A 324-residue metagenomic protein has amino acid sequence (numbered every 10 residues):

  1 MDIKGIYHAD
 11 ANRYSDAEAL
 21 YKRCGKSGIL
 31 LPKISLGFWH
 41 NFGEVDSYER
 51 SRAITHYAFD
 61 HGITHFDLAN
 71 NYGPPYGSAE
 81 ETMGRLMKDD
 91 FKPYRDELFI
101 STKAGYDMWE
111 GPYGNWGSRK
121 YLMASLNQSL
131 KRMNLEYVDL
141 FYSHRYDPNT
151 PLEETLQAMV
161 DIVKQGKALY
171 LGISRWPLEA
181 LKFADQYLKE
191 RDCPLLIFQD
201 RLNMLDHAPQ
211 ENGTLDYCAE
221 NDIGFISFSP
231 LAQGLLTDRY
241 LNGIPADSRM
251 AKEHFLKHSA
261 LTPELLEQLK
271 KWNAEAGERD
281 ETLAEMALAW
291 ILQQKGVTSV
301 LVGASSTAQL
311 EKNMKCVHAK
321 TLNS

Functional and structural regions predicted by a protein language model:
M1-L98: N-terminal binding-site loop/beta-alpha segment at the start of enzyme catalytic domains that lines or forms
D2-E18, T150-N323: Beta/alpha (TIM)-barrel catalytic core signal, keyed to glycine-rich beta->alpha loops juxtaposed to Asp/Glu that bind
C24, L36, S51, A58 (+13 more regions): Conserved, mostly hydrophobic/aromatic
G25-G43, S101-G114, Y137, Y142: N-terminal small/glycine-rich loop or linker at the start of catalytic domains across soluble metabolic enzymes
V45-F59, G117-M133, L181-D185: Short, acidic/polar
D46-R50, S78, T82, Y113-Y121 (+2 more regions): Alpha-helix N-cap and loop-to-helix initiation/capping positions
Y57, H61, M133, Q165-G166 (+1 more regions): Structural motif
E110-Y142, R201-L205: Active-site gating/metal-coordination segments in enzymes
